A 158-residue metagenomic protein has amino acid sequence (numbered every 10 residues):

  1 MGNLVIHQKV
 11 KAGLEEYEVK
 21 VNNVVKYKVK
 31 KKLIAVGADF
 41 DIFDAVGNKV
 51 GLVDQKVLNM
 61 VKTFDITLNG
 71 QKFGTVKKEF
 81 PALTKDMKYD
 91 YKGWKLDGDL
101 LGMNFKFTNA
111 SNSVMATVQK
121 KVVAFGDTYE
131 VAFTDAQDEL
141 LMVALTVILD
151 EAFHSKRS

Functional and structural regions predicted by a protein language model:
M1-S158: Intrinsically disordered, low-complexity proline/glycine-rich segments
